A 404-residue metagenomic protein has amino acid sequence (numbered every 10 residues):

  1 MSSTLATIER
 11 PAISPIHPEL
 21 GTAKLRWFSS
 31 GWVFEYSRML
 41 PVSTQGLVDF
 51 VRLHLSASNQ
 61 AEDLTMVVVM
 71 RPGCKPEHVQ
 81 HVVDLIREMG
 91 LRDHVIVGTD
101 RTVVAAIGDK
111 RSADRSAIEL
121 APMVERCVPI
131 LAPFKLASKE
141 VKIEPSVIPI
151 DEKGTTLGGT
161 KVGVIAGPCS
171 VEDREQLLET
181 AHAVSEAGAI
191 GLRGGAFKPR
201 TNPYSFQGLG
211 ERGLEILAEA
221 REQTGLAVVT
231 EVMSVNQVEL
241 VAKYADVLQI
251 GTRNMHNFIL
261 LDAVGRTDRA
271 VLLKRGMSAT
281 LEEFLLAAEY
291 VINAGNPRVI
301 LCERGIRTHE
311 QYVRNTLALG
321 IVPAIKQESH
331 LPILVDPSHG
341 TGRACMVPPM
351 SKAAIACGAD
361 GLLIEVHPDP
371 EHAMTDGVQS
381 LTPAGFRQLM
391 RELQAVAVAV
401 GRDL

Functional and structural regions predicted by a protein language model:
M1-R10, S14, R26-W32, S37-R38 (+1 more regions): Low-acidity, Ser/Thr- and Arg-rich intrinsically disordered low-complexity segments
G46-V164: Non-catalytic terminal accessory/regulatory regions of metabolic enzymes
V164-A166, L192-G194, V228-T230, L248-I250 (+4 more regions): Hydrophobic faces of well-ordered beta-strands that scaffold small-molecule active sites in alpha/beta enzyme cores
G194-E211, P368-G377: Glycine-rich, proline-tolerant flexible connector loops at the mouths of alpha/beta enzymes
P199-A245, N257-L260: N-terminal active-site wall of soluble small-molecule enzyme domains
Q207-V229, V264, D268, I321-H330 (+1 more regions): Alpha-helix-loop-beta-strand connector modules within alpha/beta enzyme cores
L226-S234, D246-N257, A270-L281, I300-C302: Catalytic beta/alpha-barrel core
T267-L363: Catalytic alpha/beta core domains of metabolic enzymes, predominantly
